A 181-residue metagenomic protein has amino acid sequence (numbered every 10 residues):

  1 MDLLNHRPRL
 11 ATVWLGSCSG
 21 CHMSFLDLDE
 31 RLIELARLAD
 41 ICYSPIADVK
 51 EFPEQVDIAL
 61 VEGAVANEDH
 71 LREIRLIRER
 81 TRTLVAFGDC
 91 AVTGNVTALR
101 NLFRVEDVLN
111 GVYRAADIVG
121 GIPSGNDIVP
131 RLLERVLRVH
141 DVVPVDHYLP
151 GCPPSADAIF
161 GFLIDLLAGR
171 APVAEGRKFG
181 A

Functional and structural regions predicted by a protein language model:
M1-A181: Iron-sulfur-associated redox domains of electron-transfer enzymes in respiratory and anaerobic energy metabolism
